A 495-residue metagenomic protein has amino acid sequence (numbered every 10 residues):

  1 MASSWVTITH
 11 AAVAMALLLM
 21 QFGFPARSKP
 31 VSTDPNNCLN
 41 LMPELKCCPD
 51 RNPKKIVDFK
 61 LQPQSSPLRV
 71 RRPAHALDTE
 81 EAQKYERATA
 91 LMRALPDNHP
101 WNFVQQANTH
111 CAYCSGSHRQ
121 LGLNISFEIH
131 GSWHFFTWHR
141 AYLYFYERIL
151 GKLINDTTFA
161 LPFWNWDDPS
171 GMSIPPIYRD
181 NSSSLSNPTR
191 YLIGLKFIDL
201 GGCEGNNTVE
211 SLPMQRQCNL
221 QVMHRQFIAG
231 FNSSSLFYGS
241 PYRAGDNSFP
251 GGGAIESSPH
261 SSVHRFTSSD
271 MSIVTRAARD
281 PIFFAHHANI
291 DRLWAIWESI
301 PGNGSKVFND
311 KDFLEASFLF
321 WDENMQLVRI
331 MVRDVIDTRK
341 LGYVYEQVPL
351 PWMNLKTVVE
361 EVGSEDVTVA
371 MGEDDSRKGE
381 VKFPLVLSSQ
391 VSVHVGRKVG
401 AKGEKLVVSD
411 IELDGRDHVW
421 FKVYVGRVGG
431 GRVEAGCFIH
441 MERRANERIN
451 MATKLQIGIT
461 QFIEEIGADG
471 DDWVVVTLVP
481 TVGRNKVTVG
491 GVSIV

Functional and structural regions predicted by a protein language model:
A2-V495: C-terminal accessory segments of proteins
